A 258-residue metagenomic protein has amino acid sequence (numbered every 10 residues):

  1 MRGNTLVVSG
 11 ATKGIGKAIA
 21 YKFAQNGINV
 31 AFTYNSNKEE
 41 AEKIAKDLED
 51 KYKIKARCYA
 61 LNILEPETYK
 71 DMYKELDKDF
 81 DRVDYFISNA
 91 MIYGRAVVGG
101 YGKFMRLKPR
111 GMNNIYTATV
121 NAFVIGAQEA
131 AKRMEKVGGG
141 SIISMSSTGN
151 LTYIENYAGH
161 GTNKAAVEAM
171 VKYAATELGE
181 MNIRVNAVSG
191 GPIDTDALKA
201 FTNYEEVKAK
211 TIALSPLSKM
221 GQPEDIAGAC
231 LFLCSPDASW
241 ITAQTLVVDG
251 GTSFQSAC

Functional and structural regions predicted by a protein language model:
G3-N4, I54, R82-V83, A127 (+3 more regions): Active-site loop of short-chain dehydrogenase/reductase
T12-K13: Conserved glycine-rich cofactor-binding loop
N26-K43: Conserved glycine-rich Rossmann-like NAD(P)H-binding loop of the short-chain dehydrogenase/reductase
K70, M91-N113, K132, K136 (+2 more regions): Conserved mid-core segment of classical short-chain dehydrogenase/reductases
F104-I125, G139, I143, H160 (+2 more regions): Catalytic Tyr-X3-Lys loop
A127, N163, V171: Active-site helix of classical SDR
K132, T176-E180, S239: Alpha-helical segment proximal to the catalytic Tyr-Lys
L231, T242-C258: Short C-terminal tail/terminal secondary-structure segment of NAD(P)H-dependent dehydrogenase/reductase domains
